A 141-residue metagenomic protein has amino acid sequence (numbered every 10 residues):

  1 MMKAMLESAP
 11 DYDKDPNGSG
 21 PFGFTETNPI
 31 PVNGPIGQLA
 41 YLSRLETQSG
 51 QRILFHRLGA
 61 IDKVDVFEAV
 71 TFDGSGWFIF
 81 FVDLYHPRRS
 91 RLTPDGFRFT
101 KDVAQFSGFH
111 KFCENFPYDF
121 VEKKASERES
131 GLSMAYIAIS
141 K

Functional and structural regions predicted by a protein language model:
M1-K63, T71-K141: N-terminal secretory-pathway/extracellular module detecting exported/lumenal segments and adjacent signal-anchor/first
